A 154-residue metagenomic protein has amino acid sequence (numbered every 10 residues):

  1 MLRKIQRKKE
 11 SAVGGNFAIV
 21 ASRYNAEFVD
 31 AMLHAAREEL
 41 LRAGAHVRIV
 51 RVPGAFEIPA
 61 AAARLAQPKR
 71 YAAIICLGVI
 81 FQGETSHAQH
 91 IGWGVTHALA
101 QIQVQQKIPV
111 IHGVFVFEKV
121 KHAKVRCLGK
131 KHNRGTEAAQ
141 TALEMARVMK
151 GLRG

Functional and structural regions predicted by a protein language model:
M1-K4: Short gly/ser/thr-rich secondary-structure transition/capping motifs
K8-V52: Glycine-rich phosphate/diphosphate-binding loop of Rossmann-like nucleotide-binding domains
S11, A26, D30, H34 (+4 more regions): Electropositive phosphate-/nucleotide-binding environments in soluble metabolic enzymes
G15, A88, V95-G154: C-terminal binding/interaction regions
R23-Y24, V52-A55, V79-I80, F115-K119: Short, ordered loop/turn segments at secondary-structure junctions
I49, A72-L77, P109-F115: Short beta-strand segments at enzyme active-site cores
E57, A61-L99, Q103: Glycine-rich phosphate-binding loop
